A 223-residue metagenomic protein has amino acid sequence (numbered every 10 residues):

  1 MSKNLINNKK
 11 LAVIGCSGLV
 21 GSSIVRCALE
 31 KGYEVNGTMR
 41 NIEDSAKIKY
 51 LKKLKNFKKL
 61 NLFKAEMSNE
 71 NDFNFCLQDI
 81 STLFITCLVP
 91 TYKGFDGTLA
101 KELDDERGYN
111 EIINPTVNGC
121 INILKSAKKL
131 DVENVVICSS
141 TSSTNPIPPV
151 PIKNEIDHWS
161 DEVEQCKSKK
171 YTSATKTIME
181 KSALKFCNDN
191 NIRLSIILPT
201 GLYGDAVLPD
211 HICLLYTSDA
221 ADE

Functional and structural regions predicted by a protein language model:
A12-K31: N-terminal Rossmann NAD(P)H-binding glycine-rich loop of SDR-like oxidoreductase domains
I14, T38, T86, V135-T141 (+1 more regions): SDR active-site strand-loop-helix element
Y33-R40: Conserved glycine-rich Rossmann-like NAD(P)H-binding loop of the short-chain dehydrogenase/reductase
I42-N118: NAD(P)H-binding glycine-rich loop region in Rossmannoid oxidoreductase-like domains and their noncatalytic homologs
V89, F95-T172, S195: Conserved Rossmann-fold NAD(P)-dependent oxidoreductase catalytic core, especially the SDR/UDP-sugar
S139-S140, M179-D205: Conserved beta-loop-beta element that borders a ligand/cofactor-binding pocket
T175: Active-site helix of classical SDR
Y216-A221: Conserved small/polar residues in nucleotide/adenosyl-binding loops
